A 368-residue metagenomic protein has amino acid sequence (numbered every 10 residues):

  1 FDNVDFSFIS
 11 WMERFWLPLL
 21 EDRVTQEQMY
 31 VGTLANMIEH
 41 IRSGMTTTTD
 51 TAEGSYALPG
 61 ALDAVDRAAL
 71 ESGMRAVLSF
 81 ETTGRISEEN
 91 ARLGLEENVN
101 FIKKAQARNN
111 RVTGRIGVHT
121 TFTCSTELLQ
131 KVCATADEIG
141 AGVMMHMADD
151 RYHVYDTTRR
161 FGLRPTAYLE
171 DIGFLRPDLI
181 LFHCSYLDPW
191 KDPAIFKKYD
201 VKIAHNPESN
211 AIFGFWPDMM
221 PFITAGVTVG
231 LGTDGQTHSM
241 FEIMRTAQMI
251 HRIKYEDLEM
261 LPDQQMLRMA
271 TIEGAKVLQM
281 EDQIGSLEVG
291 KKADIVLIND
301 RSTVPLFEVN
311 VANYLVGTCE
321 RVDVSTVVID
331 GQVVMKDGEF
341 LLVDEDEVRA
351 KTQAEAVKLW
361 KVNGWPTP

Functional and structural regions predicted by a protein language model:
F1-M29, G73, R85-S87, M147 (+3 more regions): Active-site gating loops and adjacent loop-to-helix segments of metal-dependent hydrolytic enzymes
D2-M74, E96-R108, Q353-K358: Alpha-helical scaffold segments that flank or form the walls of functional sites
G44, A69, I116, H146 (+9 more regions): Divalent metal-coordination and catalytic microenvironments
A57-S185: Metal-coordinating catalytic core of metallo-dependent amide/deamination hydrolases
G73-R75, C133-G142, F174-P177, I195-A204 (+2 more regions): Glycine-enriched alpha-helix->loop->beta-strand junction motifs that scaffold or abut catalytic
R151-L163, P189-K197, G214-I223, T237-R252: Histidine/acidic-residue-rich catalytic or RNA/ligand-binding cores of hydrolases and nuclease-related proteins
D171-D178, M219-P305, T318-E320: His/Asp/Glu-enriched, well-ordered alpha-helical/loop segment that forms or immediately abuts the divalent-metal
T271-P368: Active-site microenvironment of metallo-dependent hydrolases
